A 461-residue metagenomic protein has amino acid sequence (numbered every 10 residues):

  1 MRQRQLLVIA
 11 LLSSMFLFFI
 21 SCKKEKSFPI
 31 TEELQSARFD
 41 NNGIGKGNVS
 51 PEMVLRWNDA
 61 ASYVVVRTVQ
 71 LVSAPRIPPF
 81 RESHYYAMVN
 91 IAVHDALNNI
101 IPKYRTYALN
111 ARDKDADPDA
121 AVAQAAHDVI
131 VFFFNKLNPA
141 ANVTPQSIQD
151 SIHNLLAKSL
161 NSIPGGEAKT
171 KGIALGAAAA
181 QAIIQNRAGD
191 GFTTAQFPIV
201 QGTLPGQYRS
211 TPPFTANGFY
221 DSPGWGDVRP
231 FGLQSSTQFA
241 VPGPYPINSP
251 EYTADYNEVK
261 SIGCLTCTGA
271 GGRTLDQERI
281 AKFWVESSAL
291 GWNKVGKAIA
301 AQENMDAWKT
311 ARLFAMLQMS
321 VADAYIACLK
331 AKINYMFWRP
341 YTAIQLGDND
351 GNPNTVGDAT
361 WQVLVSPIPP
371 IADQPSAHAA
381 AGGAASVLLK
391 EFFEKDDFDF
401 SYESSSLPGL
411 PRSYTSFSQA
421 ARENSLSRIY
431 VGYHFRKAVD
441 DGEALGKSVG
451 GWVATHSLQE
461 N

Functional and structural regions predicted by a protein language model:
M1-I9: Bacterial N-terminal signal peptides that target proteins for export
A10-F16: Hydrophobic helical h-region of N-terminal Sec-dependent signal peptides in bacterial secretory/periplasmic proteins
F18-S21: C-terminal motif of bacterial Sec signal peptides marking the signal peptidase cleavage site
E25-N461: Acidic/polar surface patches and capping/hinge elements
